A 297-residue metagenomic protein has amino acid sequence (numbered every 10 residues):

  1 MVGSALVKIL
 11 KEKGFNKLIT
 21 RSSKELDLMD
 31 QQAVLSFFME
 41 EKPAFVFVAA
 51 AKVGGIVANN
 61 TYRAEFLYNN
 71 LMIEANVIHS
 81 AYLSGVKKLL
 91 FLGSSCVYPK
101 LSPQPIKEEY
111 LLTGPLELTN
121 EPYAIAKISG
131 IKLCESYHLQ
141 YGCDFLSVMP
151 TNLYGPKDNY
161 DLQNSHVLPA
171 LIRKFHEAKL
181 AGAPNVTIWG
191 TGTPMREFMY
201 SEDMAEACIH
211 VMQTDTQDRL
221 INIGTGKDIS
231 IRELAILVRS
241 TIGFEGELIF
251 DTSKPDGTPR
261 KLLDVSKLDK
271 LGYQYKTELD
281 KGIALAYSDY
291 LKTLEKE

Functional and structural regions predicted by a protein language model:
A5-K13, E177-E297: C-terminal substrate-binding subdomain of Rossmann-fold SDR/epimerase-dehydratase oxidoreductases
K11-S36: Adenosine-cofactor binding site in Rossmann-like domains, unifying the SAM/SAH pocket of S-adenosylmethionine-dependent
D27, V97-P99, P122, L146-A170 (+1 more regions): Flexible, glycine-rich beta-alpha linker
Q31-L71, L83: NAD(P)H-binding glycine-rich loop region in Rossmannoid oxidoreductase-like domains and their noncatalytic homologs
G55-I56, F91-K107, P122-I128, Q140 (+1 more regions): Conserved catalytic-site region of short-chain dehydrogenase/reductase
L67, L71, T119-I131, D161-P169 (+2 more regions): Short-chain dehydrogenase/reductase
A75-N120, L146: Conserved Rossmann-fold NAD(P)-dependent oxidoreductase catalytic core, especially the SDR/UDP-sugar
L118-T151, A170-A181: Active-site Tyr-X1-5-Lys
